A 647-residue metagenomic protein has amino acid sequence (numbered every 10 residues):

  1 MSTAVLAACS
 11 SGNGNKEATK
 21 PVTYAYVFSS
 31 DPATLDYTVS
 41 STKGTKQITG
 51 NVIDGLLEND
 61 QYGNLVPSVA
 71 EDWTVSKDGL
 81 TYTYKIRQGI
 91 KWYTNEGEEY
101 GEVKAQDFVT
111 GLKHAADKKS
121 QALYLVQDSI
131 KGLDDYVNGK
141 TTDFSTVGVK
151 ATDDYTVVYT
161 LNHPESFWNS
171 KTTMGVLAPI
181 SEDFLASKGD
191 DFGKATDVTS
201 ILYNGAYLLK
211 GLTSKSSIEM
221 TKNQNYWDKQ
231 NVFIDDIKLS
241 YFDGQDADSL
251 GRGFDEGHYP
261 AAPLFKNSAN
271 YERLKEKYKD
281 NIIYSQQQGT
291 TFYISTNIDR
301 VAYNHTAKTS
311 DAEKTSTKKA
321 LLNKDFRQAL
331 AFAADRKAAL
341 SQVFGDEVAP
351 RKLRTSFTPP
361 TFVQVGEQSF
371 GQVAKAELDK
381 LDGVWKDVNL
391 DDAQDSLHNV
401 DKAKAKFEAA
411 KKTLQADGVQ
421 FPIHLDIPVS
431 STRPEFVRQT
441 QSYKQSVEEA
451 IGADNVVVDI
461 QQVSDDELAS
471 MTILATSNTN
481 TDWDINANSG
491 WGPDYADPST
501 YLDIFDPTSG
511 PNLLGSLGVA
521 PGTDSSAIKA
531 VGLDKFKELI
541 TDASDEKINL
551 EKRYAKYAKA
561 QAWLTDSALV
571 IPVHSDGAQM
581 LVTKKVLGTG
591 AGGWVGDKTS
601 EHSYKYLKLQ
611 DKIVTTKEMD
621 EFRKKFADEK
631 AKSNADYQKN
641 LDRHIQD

Functional and structural regions predicted by a protein language model:
V5-A8: C-terminal motif of bacterial Sec signal peptides marking the signal peptidase cleavage site
V27-K77, L202: N-terminal lobe/hinge region of extracytoplasmic solute-binding protein
E71-L125, G253, S316-L322, R327-A329 (+1 more regions): Aromatic- and charge-enriched surface segment that lines or borders ligand/interaction sites
D107, A116-L185: Surface-exposed binding/hinge segments that line and control ligand-binding clefts or catalytic entry sites
L161-S240, S249, Q610-D647: Gly/Pro-rich hinge or "lid" segments in bacterial periplasmic/extracellular proteins
K210-N225, S240-T309, K337, S341-V343 (+1 more regions): Extracellular/periplasmic solute-recognition and catalytic clefts
K319, Q328, Q394-N399, V456-A469 (+2 more regions): Extracytoplasmic/peripheral linker and loop segments enriched in polar/acidic and small residues with frequent Thr/Pro
A320-A450, E618-D647: Append "and occasionally in soluble cytosolic enzymes with long acidic Gly/Pro-rich linkers
